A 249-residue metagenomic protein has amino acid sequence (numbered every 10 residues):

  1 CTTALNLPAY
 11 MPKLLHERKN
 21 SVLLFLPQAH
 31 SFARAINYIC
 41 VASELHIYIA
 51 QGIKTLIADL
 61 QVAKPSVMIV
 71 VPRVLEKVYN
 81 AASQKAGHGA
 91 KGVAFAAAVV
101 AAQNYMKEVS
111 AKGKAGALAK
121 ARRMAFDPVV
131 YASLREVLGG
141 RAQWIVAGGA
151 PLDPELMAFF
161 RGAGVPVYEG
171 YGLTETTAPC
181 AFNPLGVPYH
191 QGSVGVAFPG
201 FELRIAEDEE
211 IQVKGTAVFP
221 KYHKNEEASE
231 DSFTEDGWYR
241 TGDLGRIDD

Functional and structural regions predicted by a protein language model:
C1, G172-T176, T241: Ser/Thr-glycine-rich phosphate-binding loops at phosphate-binding pockets of nucleotides, nucleotide cofactors
T2-V22, Q28-Y131, R141: Conserved AMP-binding/adenylation subdomain of ANL enzymes
T3-Y10, I36, K77-A82, V146 (+4 more regions): Adenylate-forming
P27, G149, G172, G195 (+1 more regions): Active-site glycine-centered loops adjacent to acidic/histidine catalytic or metal-binding residues that shape
R73, A150-P151, A217: Alpha-helix/helix-capping structural signal
L152, R161-P166, L173-G192, N225-A228: Active-site loops of AMP-binding adenylate-forming
A197-G200, R204-D249: Conserved ATP-binding/catalytic segment of the ANL
